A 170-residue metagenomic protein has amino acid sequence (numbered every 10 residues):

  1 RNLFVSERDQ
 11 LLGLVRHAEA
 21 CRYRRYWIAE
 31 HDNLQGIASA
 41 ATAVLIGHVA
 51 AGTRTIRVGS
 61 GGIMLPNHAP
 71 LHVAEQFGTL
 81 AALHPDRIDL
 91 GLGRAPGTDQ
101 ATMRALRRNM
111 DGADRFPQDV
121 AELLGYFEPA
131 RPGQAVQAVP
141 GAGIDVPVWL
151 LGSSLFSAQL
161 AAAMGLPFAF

Functional and structural regions predicted by a protein language model:
R1, Y26-I28, R57-G61, I88-L92 (+2 more regions): Hydrophobic faces of well-ordered beta-strands that scaffold small-molecule active sites in alpha/beta enzyme cores
R1-D9, I63-L71, A142-G152: Active-site mouth loops of central-metabolism enzymes
R1-F4, P66-E128: Flexible, glycine-rich active-site loops centered on histidine and acidic residues that chelate a metal or position
R1-V58: N-terminal beta1-alpha1-beta2 module of alpha/beta enzyme domains
L11-R16, A43-G47, A74-G78, P117-L124 (+1 more regions): Generic structural signal for well-ordered alpha-helices, preferentially at hydrophobic/aromatic core positions
R108-L124, A130-F170: Domain-scale selection of a single, long terminal region that carries the protein's primary operational module
